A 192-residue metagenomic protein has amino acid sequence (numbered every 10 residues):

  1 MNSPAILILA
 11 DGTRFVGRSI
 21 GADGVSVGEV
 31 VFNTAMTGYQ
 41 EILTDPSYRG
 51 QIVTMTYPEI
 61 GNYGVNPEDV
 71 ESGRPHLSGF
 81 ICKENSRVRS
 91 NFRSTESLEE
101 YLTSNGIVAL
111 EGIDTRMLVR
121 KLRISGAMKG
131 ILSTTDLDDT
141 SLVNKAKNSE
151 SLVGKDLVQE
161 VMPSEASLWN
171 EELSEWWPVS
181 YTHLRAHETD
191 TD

Functional and structural regions predicted by a protein language model:
M1-S3, Y48-R49, H76, W177-S180: Residue-level preference for short coil/turn positions at secondary-structure junctions
N2-D11, F15-V16: Acidic, glycine-enriched active-site microenvironments
S3-A5, G28, S78, L157-Q159: Structural beta-strand/beta-sheet cores of well-ordered domains, especially the beta-sheet scaffolds that support
T13-S141: Feature captures the catalytic cores and cofactor-binding loops of soluble hydro-lyases/lyases that act on carboxylate
R93-S97, E175, T189: Secondary-structure junction/capping motif
L122, D136-Y181: Flexible inter-domain linker/hinge segments
T182-T189: Conserved small/polar residues in nucleotide/adenosyl-binding loops
D192: Acidic-leg catalytic submotif of subtilisin-like serine proteases
